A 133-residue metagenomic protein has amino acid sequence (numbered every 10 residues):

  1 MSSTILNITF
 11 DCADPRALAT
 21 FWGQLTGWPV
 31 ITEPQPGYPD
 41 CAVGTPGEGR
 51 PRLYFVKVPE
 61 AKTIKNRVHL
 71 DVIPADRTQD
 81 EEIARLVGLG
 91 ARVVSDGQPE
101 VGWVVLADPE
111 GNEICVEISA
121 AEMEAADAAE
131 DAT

Functional and structural regions predicted by a protein language model:
M1-I5, D14-L18, W28-Q35, R67: A broad, low-specificity signal for short, low-complexity segments enriched in glycine/proline and polar/charged
S2-F10, I31-P34, A42-V56, V87-T133: Vicinal oxygen chelate
I5-C12, E60-A84, W103-A107: Vicinal oxygen chelate
D14-R16, G47-G49, P59-A61, D76-T78 (+1 more regions): Residues that cap or initiate secondary-structure elements
P15-P29, E82, L86-G90: Amphipathic alpha-helical segments
Y38, E48-R50, T63-R67: Short connector loops at helix/strand junctions that flank enzyme active sites, especially segments positioning acidic
